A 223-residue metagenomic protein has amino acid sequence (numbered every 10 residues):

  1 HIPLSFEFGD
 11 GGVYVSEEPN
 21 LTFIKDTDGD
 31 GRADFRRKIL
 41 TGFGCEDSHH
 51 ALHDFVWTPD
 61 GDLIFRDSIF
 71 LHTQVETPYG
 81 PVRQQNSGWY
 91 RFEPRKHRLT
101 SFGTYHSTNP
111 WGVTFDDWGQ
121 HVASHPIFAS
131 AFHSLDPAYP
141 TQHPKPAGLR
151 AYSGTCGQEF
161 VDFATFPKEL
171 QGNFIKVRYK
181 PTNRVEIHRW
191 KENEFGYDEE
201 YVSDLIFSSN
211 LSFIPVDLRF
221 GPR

Functional and structural regions predicted by a protein language model:
H1-R223: Beta-propeller blade termini and top-face loops
